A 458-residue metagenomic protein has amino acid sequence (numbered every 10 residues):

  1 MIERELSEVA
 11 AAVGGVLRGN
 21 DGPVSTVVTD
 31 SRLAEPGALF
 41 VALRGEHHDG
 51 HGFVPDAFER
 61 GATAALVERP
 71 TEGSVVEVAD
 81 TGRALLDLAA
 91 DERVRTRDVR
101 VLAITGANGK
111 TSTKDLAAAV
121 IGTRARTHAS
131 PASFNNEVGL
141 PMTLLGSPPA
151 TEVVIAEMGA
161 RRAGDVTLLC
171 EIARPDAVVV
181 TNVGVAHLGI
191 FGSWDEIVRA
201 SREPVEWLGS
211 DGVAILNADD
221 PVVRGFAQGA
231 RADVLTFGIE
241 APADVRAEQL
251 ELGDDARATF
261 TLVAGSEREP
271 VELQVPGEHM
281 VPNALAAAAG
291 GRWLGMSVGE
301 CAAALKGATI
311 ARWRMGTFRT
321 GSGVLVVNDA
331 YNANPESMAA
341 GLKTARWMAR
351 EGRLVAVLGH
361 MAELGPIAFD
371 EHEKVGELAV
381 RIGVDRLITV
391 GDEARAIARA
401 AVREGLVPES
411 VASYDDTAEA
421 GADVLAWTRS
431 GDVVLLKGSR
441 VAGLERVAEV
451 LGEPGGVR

Functional and structural regions predicted by a protein language model:
I2-T105, S112-T123, V138, L145 (+3 more regions): Short, basic phosphate-binding NTP loop
E3, I104, R312-G316, M338 (+2 more regions): ATP-dependent carboxylate/acyl-activation modules
V9, A38, A57, L88 (+14 more regions): Residue-level signal for inorganic ion chemistry
G45-H48, A311-W313, A330-L406, V457-R458: Active-site beta-alpha connecting loops in nucleotide-dependent enzymes
V54, F58-E59, C170-E171, V380: Non-catalytic positions within long, well-ordered alpha-helices that form the structural scaffold/packing of enzyme
V67-E72, A177-L325, E377-V380, V384-R386 (+1 more regions): Acidic, Mg2+-coordinating active-site environments of NTP-dependent enzymes
A84-A218, R224-A230, A426, V450-V457: Phosphate-binding loop of NTP-binding sites
S413-D415, R429-G452: Peripheral docking tails and interdomain loops at the edges of cofactor- or intermediate-handling domains
